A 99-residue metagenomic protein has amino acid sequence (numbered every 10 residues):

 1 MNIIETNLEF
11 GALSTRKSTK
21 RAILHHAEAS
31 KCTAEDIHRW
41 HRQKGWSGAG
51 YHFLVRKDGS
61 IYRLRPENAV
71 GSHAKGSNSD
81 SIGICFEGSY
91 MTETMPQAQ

Functional and structural regions predicted by a protein language model:
M1-Q99: Active-site-adjacent loop/helix surface patches within enzyme catalytic domains that shape the substrate-binding cleft
